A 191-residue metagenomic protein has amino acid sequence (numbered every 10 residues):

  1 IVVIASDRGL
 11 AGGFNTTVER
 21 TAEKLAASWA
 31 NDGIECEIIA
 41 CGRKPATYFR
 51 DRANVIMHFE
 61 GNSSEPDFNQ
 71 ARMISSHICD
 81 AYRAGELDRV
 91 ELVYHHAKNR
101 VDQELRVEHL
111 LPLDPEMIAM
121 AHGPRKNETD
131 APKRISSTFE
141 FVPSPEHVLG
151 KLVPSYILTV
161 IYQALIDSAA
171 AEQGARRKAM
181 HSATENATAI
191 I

Functional and structural regions predicted by a protein language model:
I1-I191: C-terminal beta-strand-loop-alpha-helix "lid" module of Rossmann-like NAD(P)-dependent dehydrogenases
